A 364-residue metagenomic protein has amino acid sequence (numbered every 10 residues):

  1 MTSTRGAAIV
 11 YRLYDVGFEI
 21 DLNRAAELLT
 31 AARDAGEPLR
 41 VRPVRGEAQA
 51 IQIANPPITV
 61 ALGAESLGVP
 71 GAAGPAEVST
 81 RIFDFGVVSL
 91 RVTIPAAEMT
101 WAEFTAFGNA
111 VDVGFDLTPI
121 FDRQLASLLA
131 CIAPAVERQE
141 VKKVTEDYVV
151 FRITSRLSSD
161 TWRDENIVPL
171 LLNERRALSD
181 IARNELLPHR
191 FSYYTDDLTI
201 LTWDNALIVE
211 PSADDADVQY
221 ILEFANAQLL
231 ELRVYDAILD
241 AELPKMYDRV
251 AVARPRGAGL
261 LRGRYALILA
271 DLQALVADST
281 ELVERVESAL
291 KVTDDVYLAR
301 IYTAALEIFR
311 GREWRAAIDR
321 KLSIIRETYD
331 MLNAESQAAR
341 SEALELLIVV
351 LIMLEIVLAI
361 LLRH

Functional and structural regions predicted by a protein language model:
M1-T202: Short Lys/Arg-enriched alpha/beta "domain-start" segment
R24-E27, D116, Q124, Q219 (+3 more regions): Exposed alpha-helical structural elements
G63, G68-P70, I208, S212 (+3 more regions): N-proximal short alpha-helices
T80, A225, L229, Y265 (+1 more regions): Short, charged/polar micro-motifs that form catalytic or ligand-binding hotspots
A97-M99, A213-D215, M353: Generic "edge-of-domain/loop-turn" microfeature
T199-L201, N205-S212, A274: Extended, well-ordered protein cores
I208, S212-P244: Switch/coupling subdomain of P-loop NTPase systems
V234-D236, E242-E355, L362: Membrane-associated alpha-helical segments
